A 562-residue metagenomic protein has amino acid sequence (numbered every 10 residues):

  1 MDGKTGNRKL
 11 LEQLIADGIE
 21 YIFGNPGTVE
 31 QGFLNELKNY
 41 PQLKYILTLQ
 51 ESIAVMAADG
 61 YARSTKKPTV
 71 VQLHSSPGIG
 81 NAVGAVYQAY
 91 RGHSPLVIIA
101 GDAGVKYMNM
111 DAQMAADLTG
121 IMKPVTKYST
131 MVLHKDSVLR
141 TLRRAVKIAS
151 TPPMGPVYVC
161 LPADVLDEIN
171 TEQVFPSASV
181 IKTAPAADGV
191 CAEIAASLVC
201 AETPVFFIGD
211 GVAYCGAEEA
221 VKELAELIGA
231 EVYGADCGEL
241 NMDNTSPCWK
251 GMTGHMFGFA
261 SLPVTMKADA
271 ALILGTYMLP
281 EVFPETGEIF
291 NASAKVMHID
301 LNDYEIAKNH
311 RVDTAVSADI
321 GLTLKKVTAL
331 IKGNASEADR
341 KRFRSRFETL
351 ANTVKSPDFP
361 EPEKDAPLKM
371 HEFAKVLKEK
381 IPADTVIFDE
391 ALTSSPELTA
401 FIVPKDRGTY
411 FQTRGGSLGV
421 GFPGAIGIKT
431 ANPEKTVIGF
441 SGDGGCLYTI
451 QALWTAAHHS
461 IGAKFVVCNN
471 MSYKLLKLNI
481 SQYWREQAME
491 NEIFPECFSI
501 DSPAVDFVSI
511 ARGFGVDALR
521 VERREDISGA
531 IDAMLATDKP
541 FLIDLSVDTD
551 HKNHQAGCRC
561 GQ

Functional and structural regions predicted by a protein language model:
M1-I331, A335-A338, V376, K380-A383 (+3 more regions): N-terminal alpha/beta PP-like core and its mobile active-site loop of ThDP/TPP-dependent enzymes
D2, D136, A196, S293-A391 (+6 more regions): Phosphate/pyrophosphate-binding active-site segments
G3, M131, K135, T183-A184 (+3 more regions): Short acidic-aromatic active-site loops that bind/stabilize oxyanions
N7-E20, N25-T28, F33-Y40, E348-K429 (+1 more regions): Active-site diphosphate/adenylate-binding microenvironment
R8, G27, C215, L262 (+9 more regions): Conserved structured core elements
D111-M114, H255, K308-N309, A315-S317 (+2 more regions): Thiamine diphosphate
F207, F388, S441: Short hydrophobic beta-strand that contains or immediately precedes a catalytic carboxylate
